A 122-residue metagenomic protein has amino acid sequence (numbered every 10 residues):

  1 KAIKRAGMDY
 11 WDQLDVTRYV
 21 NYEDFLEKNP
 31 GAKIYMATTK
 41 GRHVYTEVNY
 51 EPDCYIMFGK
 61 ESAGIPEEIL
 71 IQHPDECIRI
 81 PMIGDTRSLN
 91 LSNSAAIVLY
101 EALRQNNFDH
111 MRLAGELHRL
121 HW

Functional and structural regions predicted by a protein language model:
K1-W122: Post-transcriptional modification and biogenesis factors for structured RNAs of the translation apparatus
